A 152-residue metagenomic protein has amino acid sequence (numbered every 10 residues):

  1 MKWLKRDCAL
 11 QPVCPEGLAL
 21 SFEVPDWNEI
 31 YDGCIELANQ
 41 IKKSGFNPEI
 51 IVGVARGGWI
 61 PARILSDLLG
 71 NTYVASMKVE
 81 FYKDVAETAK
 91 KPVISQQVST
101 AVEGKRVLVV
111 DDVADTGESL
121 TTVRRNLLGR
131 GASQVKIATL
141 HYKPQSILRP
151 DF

Functional and structural regions predicted by a protein language model:
M1-F152: PRPP-associated nucleotide enzymes
